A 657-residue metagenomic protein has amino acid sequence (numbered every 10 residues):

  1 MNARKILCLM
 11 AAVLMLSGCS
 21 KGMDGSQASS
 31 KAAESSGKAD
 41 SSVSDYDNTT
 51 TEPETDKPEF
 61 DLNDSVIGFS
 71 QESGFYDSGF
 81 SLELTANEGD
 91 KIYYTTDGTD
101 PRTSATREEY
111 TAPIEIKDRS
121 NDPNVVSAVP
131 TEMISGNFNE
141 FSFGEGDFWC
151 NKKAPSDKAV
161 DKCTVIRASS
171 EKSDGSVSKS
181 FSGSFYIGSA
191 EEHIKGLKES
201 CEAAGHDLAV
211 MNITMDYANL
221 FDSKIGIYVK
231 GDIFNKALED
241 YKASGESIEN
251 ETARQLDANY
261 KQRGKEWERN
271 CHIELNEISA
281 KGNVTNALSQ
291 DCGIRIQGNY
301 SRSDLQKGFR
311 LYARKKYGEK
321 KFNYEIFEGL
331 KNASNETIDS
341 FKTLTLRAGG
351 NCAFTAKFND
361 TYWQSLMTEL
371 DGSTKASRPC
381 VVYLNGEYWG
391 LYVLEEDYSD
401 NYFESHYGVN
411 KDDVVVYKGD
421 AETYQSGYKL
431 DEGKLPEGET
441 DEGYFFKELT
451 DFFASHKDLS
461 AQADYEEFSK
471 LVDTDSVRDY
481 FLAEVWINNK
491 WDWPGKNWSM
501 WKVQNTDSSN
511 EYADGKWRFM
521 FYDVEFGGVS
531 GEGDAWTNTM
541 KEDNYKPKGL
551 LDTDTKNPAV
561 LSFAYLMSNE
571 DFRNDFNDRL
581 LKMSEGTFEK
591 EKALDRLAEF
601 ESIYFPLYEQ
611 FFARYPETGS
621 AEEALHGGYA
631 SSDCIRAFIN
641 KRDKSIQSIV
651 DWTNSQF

Functional and structural regions predicted by a protein language model:
A3-D24: Sec-dependent N-terminal signal peptides of Gram-positive bacterial secreted proteins and lipoproteins
S17-K38: Sec-dependent signal peptide cleavage junction
K31-A32, G37-K38, V43-Q262, E268-N270 (+3 more regions): Short, compositionally stereotyped local motifs that mark structural "simplifiers"
S81, K91-I92, S156, V165 (+9 more regions): Beta-sheet entry/capping signal
Y93, R102-S104, N219-I225, G282 (+6 more regions): Short, solvent-exposed loop/turn elements at domain surfaces
V177-S182, K375-A376, P494-K496: Extracellular and select intracellular beta-sandwich modules with Ser/Thr-enriched, small-residue motifs on
D207-M211, A218-I233, E249, D257 (+8 more regions): Middle-to-C-terminal accessory/interaction subdomains
I213, S244-L430: Conserved ATP-binding subdomain of kinase catalytic cores across diverse folds
